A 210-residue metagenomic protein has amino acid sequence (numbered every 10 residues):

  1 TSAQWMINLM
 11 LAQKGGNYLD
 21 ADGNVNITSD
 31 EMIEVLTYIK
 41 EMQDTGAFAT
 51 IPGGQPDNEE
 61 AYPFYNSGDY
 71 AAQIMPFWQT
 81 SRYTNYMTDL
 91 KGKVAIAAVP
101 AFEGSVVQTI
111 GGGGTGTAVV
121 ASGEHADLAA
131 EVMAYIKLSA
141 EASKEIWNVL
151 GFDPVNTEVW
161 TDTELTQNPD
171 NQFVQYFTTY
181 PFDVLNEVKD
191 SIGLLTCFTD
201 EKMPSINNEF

Functional and structural regions predicted by a protein language model:
T1-V25, E31, K40, A61 (+1 more regions): Extracytoplasmic/periplasmic solute-binding protein
N8, L36-D44, Y62, N66 (+3 more regions): Non-transmembrane alpha-helical segments in soluble domains of secreted/periplasmic/extracellular proteins
N24-G54, V99: Glycine-centered hinge/linker elements that transmit conformational signals in sensory and ligand-binding systems
T45-F48, N85-V159: Extracytoplasmic/periplasmic substrate-recognition and gating elements
I51-N66: Short helix-initiation/N-cap motifs at beta->coil->alpha
N58, M75-Y83, T115: Beta->alpha turn/N-cap motifs
A71-P76, A95: Paired acidic/hydrophobic, glycine-rich loop segments that form the ligand-binding mouth/hinge of periplasmic-binding
V174-F210: C-terminal capping/gating helix-and-loop segments adjacent to ligand/active sites or protein-protein/ligand interfaces
